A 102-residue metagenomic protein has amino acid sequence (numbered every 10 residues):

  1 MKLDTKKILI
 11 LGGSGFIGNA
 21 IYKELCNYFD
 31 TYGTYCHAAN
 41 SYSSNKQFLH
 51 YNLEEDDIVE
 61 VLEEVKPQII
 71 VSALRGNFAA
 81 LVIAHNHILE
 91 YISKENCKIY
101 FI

Functional and structural regions predicted by a protein language model:
M1-K2, S93: Short, flexible hinge/linker loops that cap or flank conserved catalytic cores
K2-Y28: N-terminal Rossmann NAD(P)H-binding glycine-rich loop of SDR-like oxidoreductase domains
T5, Y28, K66-Q68, N96: A general structural motif
Y22-C26, V59-L62, H85-E90: Short amphipathic alpha-helical segments and helix-helix/interface helices
Y32-T34, L49, V71, Y100: Hydrophobic/aromatic beta-strand patches that form the interior of the parallel beta-sheet core in alpha/beta enzyme
G33-Y42: N-terminal Rossmann-fold cofactor-binding loop
Q47-I69, A80: Conserved Rossmann-fold cofactor-binding substructure of NAD(P)-dependent oxidoreductases
Q68-F101: NAD(P)-cofactor binding segment of oxidoreductase domains
